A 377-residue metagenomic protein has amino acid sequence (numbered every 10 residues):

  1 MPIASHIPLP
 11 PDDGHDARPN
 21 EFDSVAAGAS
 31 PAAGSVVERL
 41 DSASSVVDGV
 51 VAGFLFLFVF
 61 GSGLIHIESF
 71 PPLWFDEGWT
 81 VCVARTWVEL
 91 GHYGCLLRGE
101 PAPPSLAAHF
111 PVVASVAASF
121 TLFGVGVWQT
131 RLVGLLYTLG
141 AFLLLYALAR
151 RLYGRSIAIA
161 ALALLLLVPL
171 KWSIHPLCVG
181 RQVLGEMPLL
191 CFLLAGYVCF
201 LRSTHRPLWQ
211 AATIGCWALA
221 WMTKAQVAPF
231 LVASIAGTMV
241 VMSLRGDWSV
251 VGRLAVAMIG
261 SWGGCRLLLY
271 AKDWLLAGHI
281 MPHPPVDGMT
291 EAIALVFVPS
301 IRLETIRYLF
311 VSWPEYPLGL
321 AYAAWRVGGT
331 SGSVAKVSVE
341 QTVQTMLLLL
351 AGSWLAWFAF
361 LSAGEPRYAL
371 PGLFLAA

Functional and structural regions predicted by a protein language model:
R18-N20, S156, L193-A211, A220 (+1 more regions): Membrane-interface transmembrane helices that cradle and orient dolichyl/undecaprenyl
A52-L55, L145-W172, L190-C191, T204-A212: Transmembrane-helix signature of polytopic, membrane-embedded enzymes that assemble or transfer cell-envelope glycans
G53, L57-F60, L132-Y153, A195: Transmembrane-helix motifs of polytopic, lipid-linked glycan transferases
G61-H66, G78-A114, A118: Extracytosolic helix-loop segments that constitute the early lumenal/periplasmic catalytic or substrate-binding loops
I67, V127, R131, A141 (+4 more regions): Aromatic- and kink-enriched transmembrane "portal" helix at the membrane-lumen/periplasm boundary that abuts
T86, V232, T238-V339: Transmembrane-lumen/periplasm boundary regions of multi-pass, lipid-linked membrane glycan transferases
L135, E186, P229, T345 (+1 more regions): Hydrophobic/aromatic-rich transmembrane helices and adjacent perimembrane loops
C199, W209-A225, A236, W354-L355 (+1 more regions): Membrane-interface alpha helices of multi-pass inner-membrane proteins
